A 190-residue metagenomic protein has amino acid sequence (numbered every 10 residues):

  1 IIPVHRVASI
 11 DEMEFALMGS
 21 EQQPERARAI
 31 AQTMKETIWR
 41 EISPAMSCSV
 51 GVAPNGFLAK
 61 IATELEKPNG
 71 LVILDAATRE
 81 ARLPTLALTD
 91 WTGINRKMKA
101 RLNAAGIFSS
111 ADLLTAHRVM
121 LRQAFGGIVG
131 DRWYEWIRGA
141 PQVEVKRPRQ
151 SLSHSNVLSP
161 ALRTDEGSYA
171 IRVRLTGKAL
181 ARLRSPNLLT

Functional and structural regions predicted by a protein language model:
I1-R132, R138: Gly/Gly-Pro- and Ser/Thr-rich, intrinsically disordered tail segments characteristic of DNA damage-repair and tolerance
M98, N103-T190: DNA-contacting surface of Y-family translesion DNA polymerases
